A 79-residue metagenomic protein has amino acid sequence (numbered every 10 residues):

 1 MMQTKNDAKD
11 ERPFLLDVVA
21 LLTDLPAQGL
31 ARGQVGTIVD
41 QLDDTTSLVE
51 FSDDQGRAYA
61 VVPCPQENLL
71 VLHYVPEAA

Functional and structural regions predicted by a protein language model:
M2-N6, P13-A78: Basic/aromatic-rich interaction segments and small domains that mediate binding to polyanionic partners
